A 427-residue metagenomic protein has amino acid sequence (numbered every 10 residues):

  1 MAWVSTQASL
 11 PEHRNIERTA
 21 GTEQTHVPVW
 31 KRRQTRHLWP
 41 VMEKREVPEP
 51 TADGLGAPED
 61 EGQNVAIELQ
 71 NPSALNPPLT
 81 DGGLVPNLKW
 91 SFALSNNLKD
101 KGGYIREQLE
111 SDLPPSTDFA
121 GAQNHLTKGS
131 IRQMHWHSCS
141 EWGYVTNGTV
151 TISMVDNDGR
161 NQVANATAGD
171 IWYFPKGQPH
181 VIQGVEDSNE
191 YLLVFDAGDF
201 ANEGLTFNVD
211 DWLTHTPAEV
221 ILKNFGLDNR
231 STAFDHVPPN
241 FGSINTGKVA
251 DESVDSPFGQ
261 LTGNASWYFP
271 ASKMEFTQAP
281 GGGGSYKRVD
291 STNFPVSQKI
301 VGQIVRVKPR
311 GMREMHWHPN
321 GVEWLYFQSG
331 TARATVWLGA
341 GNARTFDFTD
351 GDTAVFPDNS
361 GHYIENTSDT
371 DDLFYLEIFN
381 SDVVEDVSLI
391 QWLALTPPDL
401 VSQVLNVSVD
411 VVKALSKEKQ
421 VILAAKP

Functional and structural regions predicted by a protein language model:
V4-A8, A20: Short, conserved catalytic/metal-binding micro-motifs enriched in Asp/Glu and His
P11-R14, R18, T25-A122, K223-K308 (+2 more regions): A short, N-terminal "cap"/entry segment at the start of jelly-roll beta-barrel domains of the cupin/DSBH fold
L126, D156-G177, W324, L338-N359: Short acidic-glycine-tyrosine-enriched beta hairpin
K128-I131, W136-D158, P309-G341, D350: Glycine- and acidic-residue-biased ligand/ion/polar-headgroup-sensing regions
S130-Q133, T151, D170-W172, K176-V181 (+4 more regions): Histidine-centered metal-chelating micro-motifs
M134-W136, M154-V155, Q162-V163, L193 (+7 more regions): Intrinsically disordered, low-complexity regions enriched in proline, serine, glycine and charged residues
T167-A168, K176-N208, V322, T349-D350 (+1 more regions): Ligand-binding loop in jelly-roll beta-barrel domains
E190-D235, D371-L415: A contiguous, mid-protein "functional segment" used to position or interact with cofactors/ions or partner subunits
